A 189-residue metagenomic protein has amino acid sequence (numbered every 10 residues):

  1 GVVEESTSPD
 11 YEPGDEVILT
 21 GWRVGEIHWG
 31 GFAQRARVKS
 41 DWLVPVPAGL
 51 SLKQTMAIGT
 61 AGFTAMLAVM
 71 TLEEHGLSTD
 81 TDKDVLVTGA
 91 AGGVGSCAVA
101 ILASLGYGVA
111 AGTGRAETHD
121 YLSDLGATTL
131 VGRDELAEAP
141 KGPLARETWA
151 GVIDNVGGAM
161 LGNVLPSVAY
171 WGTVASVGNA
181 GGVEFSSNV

Functional and structural regions predicted by a protein language model:
G1-V24: Glycine-rich beta-strand-centered segment in the early N-terminal region that forms part of a ligand/cofactor-binding
S6, A111-Y121, G158-M160, A180-V183: Short glycine/proline-centered loop/turn elements that form peptide/ligand docking sites
D15-E16, R35, D84, S104 (+1 more regions): Residue-level marker of beta-strand positions
I18, A150-I153, A175: N-terminal Rossmann-like NAD(P) cofactor-binding module of classical short-chain dehydrogenase/reductase
T20-L86: NAD(P)H dinucleotide-binding glycine-rich loop of Rossmann-like/cofactor-binding domains, especially the beta1-alpha1
M56-E135: Mid-domain Rossmann-like dinucleotide-binding core that forms the NAD(H)/NADP(H) cofactor-binding site
E135-E147: Short amphipathic alpha-helix with an adjacent loop that forms part of the alpha/beta core around
V156-V189: Glycine-rich phosphate-binding loop and adjacent beta-alpha segment of Rossmann(oid) nucleotide-cofactor-binding
